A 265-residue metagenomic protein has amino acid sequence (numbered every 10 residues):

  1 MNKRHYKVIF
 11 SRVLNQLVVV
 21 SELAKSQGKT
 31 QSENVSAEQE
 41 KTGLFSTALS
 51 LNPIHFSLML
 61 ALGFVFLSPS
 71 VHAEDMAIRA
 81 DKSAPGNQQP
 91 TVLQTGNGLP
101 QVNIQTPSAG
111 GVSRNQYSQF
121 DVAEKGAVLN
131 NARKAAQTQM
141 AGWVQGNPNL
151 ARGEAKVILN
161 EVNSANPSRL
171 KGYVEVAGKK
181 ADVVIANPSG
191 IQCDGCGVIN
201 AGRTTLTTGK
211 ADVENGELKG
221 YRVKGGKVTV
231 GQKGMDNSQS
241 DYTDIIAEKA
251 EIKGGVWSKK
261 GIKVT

Functional and structural regions predicted by a protein language model:
M1-N2, L14, E40, L51: Generic cytosolic/nucleocytoplasmic N-terminal low-complexity/intrinsically disordered segments
N2, F10-N34, F45, L67-T265: Solvent-exposed adhesion/ligand-recognition segments of exported proteins
H5: Active-site lining segments that contact anionic ligands and/or coordinate catalytic metals
N34-H55: Short, solvent-exposed cationic patches
P53-F66: Bacterial N-terminal signal peptides
